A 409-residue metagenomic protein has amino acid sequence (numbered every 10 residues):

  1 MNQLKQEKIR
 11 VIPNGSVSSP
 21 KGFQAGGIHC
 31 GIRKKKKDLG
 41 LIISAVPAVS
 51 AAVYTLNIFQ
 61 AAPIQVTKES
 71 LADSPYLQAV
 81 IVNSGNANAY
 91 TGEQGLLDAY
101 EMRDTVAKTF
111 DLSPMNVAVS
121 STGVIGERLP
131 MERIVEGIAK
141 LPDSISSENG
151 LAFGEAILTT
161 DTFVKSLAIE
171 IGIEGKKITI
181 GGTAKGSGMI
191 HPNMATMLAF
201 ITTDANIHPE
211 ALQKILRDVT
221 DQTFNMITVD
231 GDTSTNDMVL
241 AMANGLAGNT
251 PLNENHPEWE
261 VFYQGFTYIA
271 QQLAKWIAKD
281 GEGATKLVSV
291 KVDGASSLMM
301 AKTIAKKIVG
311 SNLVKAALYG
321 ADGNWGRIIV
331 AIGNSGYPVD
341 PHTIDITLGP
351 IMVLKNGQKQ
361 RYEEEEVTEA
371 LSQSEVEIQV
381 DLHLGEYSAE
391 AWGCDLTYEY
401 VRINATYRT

Functional and structural regions predicted by a protein language model:
N2-N83, Y90, Q94-D98, A107-T409: A structural signal for small-residue-enriched, beta-sheet-centric alpha/beta enzyme cores and oligomeric scaffold folds
R103: Generic structural marker for isolated residues within well-ordered, non-membrane alpha-helices of soluble domains
